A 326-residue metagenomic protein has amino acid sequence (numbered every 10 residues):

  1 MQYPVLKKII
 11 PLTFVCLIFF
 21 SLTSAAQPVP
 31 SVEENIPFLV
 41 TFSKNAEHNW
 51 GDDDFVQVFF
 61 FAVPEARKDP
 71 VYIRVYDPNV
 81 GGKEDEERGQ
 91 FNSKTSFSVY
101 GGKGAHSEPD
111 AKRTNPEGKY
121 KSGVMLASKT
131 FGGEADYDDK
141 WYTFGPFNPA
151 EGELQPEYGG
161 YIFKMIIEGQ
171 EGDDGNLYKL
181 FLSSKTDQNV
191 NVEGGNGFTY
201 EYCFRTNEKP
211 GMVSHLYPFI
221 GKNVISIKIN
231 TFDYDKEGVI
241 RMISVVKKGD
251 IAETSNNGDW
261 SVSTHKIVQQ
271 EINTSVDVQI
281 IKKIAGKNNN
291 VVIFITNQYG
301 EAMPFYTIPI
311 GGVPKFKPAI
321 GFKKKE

Functional and structural regions predicted by a protein language model:
Q2-L12: Bacterial N-terminal signal peptides that target proteins for export
P11-S21: Bacterial N-terminal signal peptides
L22-A26: Sec/Tat signal peptide C-region and signal peptidase I cleavage site
Q27-G51: N-terminal leader/pro-regions and domain N-caps
Q27-I36, F59, E87-A105, W141-T254 (+1 more regions): C-terminal edge strands of extracellular/lumenal beta-sandwich accessory domains
N45-N49, K112-Y158, E253, D259-N273: Extended, solvent-exposed segments with strong compositional bias
D54, P64-Y72, I220-S226: Extended extracellular/luminal ectodomain segments enriched in beta-structured repeat modules
V58-F61, E65-Y120: Post-signal peptide N-terminal segment of secreted/secretory-pathway proteins
